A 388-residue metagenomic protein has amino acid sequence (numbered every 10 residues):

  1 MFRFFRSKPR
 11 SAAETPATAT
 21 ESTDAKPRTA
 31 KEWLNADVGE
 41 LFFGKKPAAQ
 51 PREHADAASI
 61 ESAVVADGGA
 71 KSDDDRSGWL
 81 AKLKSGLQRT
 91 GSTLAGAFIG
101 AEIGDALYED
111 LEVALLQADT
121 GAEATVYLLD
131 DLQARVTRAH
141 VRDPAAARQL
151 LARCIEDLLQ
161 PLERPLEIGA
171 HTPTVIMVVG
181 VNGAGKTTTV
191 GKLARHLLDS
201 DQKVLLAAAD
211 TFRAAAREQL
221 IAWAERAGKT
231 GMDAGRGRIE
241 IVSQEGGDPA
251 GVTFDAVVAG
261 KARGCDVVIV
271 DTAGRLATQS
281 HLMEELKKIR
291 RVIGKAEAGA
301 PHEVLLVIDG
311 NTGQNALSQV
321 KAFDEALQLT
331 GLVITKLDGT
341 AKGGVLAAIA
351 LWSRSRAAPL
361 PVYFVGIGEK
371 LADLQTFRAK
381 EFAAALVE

Functional and structural regions predicted by a protein language model:
M1-C154, R164, H171-T172, D199 (+2 more regions): Non-catalytic terminal/linker segments enriched in charged/polar, low-complexity residues
E123-V126, A152-E388: P-loop/Walker A NTP-binding module and the surrounding RecA-like catalytic core of P-loop NTPases
